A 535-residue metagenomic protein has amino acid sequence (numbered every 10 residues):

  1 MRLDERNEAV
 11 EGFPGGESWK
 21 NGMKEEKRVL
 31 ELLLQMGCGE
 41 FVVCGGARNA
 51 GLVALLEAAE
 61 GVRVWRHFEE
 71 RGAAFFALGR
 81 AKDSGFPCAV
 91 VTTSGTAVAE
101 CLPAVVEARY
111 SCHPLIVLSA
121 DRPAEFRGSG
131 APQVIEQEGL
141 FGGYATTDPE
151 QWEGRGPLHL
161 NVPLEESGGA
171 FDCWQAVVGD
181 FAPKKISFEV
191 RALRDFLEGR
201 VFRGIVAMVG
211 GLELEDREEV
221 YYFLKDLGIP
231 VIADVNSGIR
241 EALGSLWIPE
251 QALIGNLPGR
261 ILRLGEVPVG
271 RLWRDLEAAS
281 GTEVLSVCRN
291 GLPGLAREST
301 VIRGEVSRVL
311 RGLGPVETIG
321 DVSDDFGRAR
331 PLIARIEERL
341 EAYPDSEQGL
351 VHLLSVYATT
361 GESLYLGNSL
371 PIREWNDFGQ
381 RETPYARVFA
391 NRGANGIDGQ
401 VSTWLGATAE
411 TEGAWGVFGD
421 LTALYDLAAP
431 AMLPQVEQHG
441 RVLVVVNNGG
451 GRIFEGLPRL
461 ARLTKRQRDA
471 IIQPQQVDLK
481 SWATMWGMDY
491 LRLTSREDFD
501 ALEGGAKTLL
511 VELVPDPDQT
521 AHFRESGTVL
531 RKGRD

Functional and structural regions predicted by a protein language model:
E25-G37, C44-R48, L52-E57, G327-T411: Active-site diphosphate/adenylate-binding microenvironment
G39-V42, R63-W65, D83-S119, P258-G265 (+2 more regions): A short, small-residue-rich loop immediately preceding and capping a beta-strand
C44-G46, N161-L164, M208-E213, D234-N236 (+5 more regions): Structural motif
L78, K82-D83, T93-S94, E100 (+6 more regions): Glycine-rich, anion-gripping cofactor-binding loops and their flanking helix/strand elements in enzyme active sites
A108, V117-Q151, I232-A329, L433-V436 (+1 more regions): Glycine-rich, acidic loop regions that bind phosphate or pyrophosphate groups
L118, E125-E138, G379-D535: Thiamine diphosphate
Y144, W152-F202, G304, G320: Conformationally flexible catalytic loops at phosphate/diphosphate-handling active centers
L276-I372, D478-K480, M485, L493-A501 (+1 more regions): Phosphate/pyrophosphate-binding active-site segments
